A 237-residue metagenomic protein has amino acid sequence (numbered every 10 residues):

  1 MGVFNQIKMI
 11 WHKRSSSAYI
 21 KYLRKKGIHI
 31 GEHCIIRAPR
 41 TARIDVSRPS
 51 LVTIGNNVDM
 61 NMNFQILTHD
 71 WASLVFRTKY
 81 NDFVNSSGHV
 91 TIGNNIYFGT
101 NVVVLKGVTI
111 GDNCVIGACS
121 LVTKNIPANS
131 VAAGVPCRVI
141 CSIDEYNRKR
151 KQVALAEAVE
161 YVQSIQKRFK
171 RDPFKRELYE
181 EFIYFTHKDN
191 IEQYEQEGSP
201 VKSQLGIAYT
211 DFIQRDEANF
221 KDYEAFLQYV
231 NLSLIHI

Functional and structural regions predicted by a protein language model:
M1-G27, C137-I235: Terminal amphipathic alpha-helical/low-complexity segments used for targeting or macromolecular assembly
M1-W11, E32-I35, M62, T68: N-terminal capping/interface segment
K21, I28, I35-T109, V135-P136 (+2 more regions): Flexible, glycine/small-residue-enriched loop-and-beta-strand segment within the central core of proteins
N101-V115, S120-K124: Beta-rich strand-turn-strand
V115, V131-A132: Short-chain dehydrogenase/reductase
K124, A133, V139: HATPase_c (GHKL) ATP-binding subdomain of two-component histidine kinases
